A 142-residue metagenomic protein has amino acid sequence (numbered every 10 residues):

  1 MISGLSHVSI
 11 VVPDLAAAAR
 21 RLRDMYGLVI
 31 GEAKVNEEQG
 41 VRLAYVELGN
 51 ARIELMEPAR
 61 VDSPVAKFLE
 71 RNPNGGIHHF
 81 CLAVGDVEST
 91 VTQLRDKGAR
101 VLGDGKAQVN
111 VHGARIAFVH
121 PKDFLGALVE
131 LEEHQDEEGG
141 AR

Functional and structural regions predicted by a protein language model:
M1-I2, R71-P73: Short, flexible turn/loop "capping" segments at secondary-structure junctions
M1-V41, S63: Long, hydrophobic N-terminal alpha-helical segment
L5, S9-V12, L22, V46 (+5 more regions): Short, structured motif recognition centered on aromatic/hydrophobic residues
V12-R20, R60, N72-K122: Vicinal oxygen chelate
V29, L55-L69: Conserved secondary-structure micro-motifs at functional edges
K34, A44-E47, E54, V91-R142: Vicinal oxygen chelate
V41, L48-N50, N72-I77: Short connector loops at helix/strand junctions that flank enzyme active sites, especially segments positioning acidic
G49-I53, R60-D62, V87: Short, charged/polar surface micro-motifs in flexible loops or helix N-caps
